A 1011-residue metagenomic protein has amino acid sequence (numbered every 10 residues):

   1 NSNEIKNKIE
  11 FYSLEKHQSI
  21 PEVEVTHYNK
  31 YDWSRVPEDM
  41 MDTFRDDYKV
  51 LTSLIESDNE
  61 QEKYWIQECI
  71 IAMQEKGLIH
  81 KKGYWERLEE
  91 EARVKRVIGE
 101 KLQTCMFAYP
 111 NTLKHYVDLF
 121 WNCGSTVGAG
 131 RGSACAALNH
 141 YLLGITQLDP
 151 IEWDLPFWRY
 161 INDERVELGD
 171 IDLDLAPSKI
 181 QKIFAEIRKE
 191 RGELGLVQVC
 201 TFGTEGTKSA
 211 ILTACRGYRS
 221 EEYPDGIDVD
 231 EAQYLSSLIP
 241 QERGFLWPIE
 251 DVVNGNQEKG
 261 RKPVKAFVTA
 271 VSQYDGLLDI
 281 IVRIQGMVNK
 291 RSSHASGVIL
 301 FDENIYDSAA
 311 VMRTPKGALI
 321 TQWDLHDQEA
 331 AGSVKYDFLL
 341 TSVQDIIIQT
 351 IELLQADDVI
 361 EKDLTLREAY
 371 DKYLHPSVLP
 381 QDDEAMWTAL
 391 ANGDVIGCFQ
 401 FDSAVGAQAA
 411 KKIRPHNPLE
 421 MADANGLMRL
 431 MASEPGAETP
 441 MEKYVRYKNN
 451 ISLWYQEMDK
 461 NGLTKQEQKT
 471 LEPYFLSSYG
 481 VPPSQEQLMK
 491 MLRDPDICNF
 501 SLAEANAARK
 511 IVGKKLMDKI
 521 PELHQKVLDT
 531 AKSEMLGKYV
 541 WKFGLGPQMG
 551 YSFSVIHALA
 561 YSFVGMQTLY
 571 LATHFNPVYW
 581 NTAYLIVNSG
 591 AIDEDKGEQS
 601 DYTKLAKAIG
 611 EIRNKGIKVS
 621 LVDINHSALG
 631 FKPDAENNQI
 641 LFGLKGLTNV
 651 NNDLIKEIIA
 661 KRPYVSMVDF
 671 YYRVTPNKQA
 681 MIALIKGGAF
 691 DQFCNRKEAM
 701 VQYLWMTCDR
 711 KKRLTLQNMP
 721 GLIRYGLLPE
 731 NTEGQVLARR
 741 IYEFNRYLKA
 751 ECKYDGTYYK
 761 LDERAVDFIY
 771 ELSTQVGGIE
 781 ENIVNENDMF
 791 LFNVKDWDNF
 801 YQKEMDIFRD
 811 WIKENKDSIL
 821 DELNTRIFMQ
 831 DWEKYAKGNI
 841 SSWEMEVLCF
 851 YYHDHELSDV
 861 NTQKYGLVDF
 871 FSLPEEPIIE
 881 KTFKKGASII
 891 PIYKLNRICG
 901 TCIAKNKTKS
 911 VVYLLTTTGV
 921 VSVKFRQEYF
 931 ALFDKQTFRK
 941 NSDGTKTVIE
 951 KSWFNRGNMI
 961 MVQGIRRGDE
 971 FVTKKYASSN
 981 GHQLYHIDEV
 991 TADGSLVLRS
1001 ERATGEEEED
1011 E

Functional and structural regions predicted by a protein language model:
N1-K803, V868-E928, F933, T937-F938 (+2 more regions): Alpha-helical scaffold/interaction cores of sigma-54-like transcription cofactors and many family A DNA polymerases
Y64-W65, E611, K615-K618, P663 (+7 more regions): Extended compositionally biased segments used for macromolecular assembly or nucleic-acid engagement
D345, M386-W387, A404, D653 (+2 more regions): Acidic, metal-coordinating catalytic segment for phosphate/diphosphate chemistry, firing primarily on the Nudix
F800-I812, K816-L820: Eukaryotic low-complexity, intrinsically disordered regulatory regions enriched in proline/serine/threonine
T825-E833, S841-T908, A992-G1005: OB-fold nucleic-acid-binding modules
T945-F954: Short, surface-exposed secondary-structure edge patches
N958-E1009: OB-fold/S1-family single-stranded nucleic acid-binding modules
